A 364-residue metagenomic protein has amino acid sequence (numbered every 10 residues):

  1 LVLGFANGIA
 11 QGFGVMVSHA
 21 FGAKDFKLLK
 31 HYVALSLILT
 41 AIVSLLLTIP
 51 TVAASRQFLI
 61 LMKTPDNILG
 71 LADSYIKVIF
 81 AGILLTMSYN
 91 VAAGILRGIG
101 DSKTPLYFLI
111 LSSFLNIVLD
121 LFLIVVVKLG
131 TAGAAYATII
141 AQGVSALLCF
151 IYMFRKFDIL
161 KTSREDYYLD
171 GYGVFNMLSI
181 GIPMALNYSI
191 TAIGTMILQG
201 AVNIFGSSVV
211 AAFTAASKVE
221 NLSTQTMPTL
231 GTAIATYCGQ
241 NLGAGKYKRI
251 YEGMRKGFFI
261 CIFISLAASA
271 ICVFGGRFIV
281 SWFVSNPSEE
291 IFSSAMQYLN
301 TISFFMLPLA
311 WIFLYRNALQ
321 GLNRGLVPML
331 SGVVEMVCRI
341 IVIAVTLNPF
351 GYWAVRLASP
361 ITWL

Functional and structural regions predicted by a protein language model:
L1-I49, T86-P105, A212-G276, L309-S331: Small-residue-rich hydrophobic transmembrane alpha-helices
V2-A6, L46, P50, F80 (+15 more regions): Residue-level hotspots within pore-lining transmembrane alpha-helices of multi-pass secondary transporters
N7-A10, G14, V78-R97, P105-S113 (+5 more regions): Short runs within selected transmembrane alpha-helices of multi-pass transporters and secretion channels
V17-G82, V126-I182, C238-F305, T346-L364: Short alpha-helical transmembrane segments in multi-pass integral membrane proteins
T51, G94, D120, I124 (+7 more regions): Structural signal for membrane-spanning alpha-helices in multi-pass inner-membrane proteins, emphasizing helix cores
P65, D101-S102, G130, G206 (+2 more regions): Short loop-to-helix capping motifs
V78, Y89, S112, A141-S145 (+3 more regions): Transmembrane helical elements of multi-pass membrane transporters/channels
N116-L121, A146-F150, L222-Q225, S269 (+2 more regions): Hydrophobic transmembrane alpha-helices of multi-pass small-molecule transporters
